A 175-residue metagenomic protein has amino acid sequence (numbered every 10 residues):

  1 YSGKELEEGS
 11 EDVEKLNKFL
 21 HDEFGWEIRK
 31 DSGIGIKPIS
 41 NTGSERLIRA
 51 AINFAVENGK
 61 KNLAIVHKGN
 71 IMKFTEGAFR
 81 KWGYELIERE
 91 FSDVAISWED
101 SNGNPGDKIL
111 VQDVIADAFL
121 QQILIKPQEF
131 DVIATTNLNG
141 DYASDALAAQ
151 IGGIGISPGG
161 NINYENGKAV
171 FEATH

Functional and structural regions predicted by a protein language model:
Y1, E76, D145-A146: A short secondary-structure junction signal
Y1-L20, G33, N137-Y142: N-terminal glycine-rich phosphate/adenylate-binding segment common to multiple enzyme folds
S2-E8, F79-L86, Q150-G160: A glycine- and small-aliphatic-rich helix-loop capping segment at beta-alpha/alpha-beta transitions that lines
V13-K18, F91-V94, N139-D141, G160-E165: Short, surface-exposed, polar/charged, turn-prone segments marking secondary-structure boundaries
K15-N17, E23-V114: Glycine-rich phosphate/diphosphate-binding loop of Rossmann-like nucleotide-binding domains
L120-H175: Glycine-rich phosphate/nucleotide-binding loop
